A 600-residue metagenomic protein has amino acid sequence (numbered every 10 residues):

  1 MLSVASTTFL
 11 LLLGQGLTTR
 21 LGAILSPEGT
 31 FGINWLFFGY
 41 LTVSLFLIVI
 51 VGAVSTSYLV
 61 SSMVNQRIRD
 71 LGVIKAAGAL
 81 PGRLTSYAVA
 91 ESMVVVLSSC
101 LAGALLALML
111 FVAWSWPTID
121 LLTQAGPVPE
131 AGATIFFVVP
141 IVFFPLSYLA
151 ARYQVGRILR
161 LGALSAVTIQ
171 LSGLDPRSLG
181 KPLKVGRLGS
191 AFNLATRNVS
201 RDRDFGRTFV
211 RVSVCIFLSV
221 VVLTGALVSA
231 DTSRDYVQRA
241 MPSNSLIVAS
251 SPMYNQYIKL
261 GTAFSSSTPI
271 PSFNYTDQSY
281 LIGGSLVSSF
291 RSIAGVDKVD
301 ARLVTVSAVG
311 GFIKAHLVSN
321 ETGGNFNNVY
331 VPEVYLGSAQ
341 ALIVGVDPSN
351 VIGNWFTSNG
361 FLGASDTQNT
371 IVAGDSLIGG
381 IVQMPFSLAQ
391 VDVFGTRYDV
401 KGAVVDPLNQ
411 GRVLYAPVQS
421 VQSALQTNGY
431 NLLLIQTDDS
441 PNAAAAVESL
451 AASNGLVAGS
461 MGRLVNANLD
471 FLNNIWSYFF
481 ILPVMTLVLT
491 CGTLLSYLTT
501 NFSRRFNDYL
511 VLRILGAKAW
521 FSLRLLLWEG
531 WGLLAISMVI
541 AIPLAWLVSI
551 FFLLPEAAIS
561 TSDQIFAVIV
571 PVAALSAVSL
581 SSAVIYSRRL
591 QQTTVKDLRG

Functional and structural regions predicted by a protein language model:
M1, L10-L47, N65, A230-V237 (+4 more regions): Peri-transmembrane interface segments
M1-R20, R203-D231: Short, strongly hydrophobic transmembrane alpha-helices
L2-S3, L10-Q15, L59, F136-G173 (+3 more regions): C-terminal membrane-exit region of the final transmembrane helix in multipass inner-membrane proteins
G16-F31, L36, A104-V138, W528 (+1 more regions): Short helix-loop junctions at transmembrane helix boundaries
V54-V95, G492-L534: Interfacial "coupling" helices/loops that link adjacent transmembrane helices in transporter permeases
I68, V73-L179, L183: Hydrophobic alpha-helical segments
R157-V210, G600: Alpha-helical transmembrane segments of integral membrane proteins
T232, Y236-F479: Basic-flanked hydrophobic alpha-helices used for secretion and membrane insertion
